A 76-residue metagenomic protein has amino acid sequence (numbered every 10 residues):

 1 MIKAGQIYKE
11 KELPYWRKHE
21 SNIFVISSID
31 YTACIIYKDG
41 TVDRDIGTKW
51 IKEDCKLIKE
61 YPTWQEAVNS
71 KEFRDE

Functional and structural regions predicted by a protein language model:
M1-P14: Short coil-to-beta transition motif at edge beta-strands of beta-rich domains
L13-K49: Basic/aromatic-rich interaction segments and small domains that mediate binding to polyanionic partners
G40-E76: Intrinsically disordered, low-complexity, charged/polar segments
